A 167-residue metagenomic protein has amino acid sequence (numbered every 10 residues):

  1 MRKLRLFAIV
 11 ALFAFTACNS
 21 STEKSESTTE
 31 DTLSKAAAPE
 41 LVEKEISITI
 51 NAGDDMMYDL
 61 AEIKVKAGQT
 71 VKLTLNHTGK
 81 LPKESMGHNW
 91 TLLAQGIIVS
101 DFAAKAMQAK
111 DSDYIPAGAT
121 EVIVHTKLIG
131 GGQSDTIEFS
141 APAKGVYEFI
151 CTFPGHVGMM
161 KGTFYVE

Functional and structural regions predicted by a protein language model:
M1-L4: Positively charged n-region of N-terminal signal peptides that target proteins for export
A14-A17: C-terminal motif of bacterial Sec signal peptides marking the signal peptidase cleavage site
N19-A38: Short, low-complexity, disordered segments immediately C-terminal to signal peptides in bacterial exported proteins
E30-K35, N76, V124-E167: Extracellular/periplasmic metallocenter environments
L41-V71: N-terminal edge beta-strand
A61-S85, T91-L92, D135-A143, E148 (+1 more regions): Beta-strand cores of secreted/periplasmic/IMS beta-sandwich domains, seen most often in copper-related folds
W90-V99, V157, V166-E167: Short edge-strand/loop segments of extracellular domains
I97-A143: Extracytoplasmic beta-sandwich strand-turn segments characteristic of Greek-key/jelly-roll folds
